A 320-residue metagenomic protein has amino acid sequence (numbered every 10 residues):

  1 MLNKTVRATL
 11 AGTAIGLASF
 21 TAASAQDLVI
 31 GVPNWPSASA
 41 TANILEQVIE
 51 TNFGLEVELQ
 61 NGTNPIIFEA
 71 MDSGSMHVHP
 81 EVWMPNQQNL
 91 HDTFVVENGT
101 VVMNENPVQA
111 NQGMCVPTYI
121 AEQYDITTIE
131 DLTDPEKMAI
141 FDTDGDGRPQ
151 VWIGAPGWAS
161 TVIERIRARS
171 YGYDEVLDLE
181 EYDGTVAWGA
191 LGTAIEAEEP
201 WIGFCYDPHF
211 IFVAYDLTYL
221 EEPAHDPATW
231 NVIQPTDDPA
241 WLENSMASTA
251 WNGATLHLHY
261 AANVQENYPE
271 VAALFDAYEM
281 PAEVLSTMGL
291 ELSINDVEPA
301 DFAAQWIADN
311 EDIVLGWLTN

Functional and structural regions predicted by a protein language model:
Q26-S37, L55-Q60, R148-W152, F275: Short, well-ordered beta-strand elements
S37-L55, R165-R169: Short, polar/charged alpha-helical segment
A42, Q60-N98, G189-G192, F210-Y215: Pocket-flanking alpha-helical
M76-P80, W152-N231: Ligand-binding pocket segment of bilobal, Venus flytrap-like solute-binding proteins
G99-W152: A conserved helix-loop-strand patch within extracytoplasmic ligand-binding domains of the periplasmic binding
Q112-E122, T255-N267, L290-E291: A bilobed periplasmic-binding-protein/Venus flytrap-type ligand-binding module shared by bacterial periplasmic
V213-L274, Y278-E279: C-terminal lobe and pocket-closing loops of periplasmic/extracytoplasmic Venus-flytrap solute-binding proteins
W251, V264, A272-N320: C-terminal functional modules
